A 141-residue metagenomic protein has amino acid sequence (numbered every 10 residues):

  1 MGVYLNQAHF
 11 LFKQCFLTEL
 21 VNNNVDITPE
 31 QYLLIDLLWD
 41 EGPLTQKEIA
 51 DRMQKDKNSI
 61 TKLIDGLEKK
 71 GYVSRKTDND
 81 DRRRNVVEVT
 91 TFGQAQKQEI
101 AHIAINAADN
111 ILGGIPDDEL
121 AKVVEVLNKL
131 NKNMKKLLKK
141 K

Functional and structural regions predicted by a protein language model:
M1-N23: N-terminal leader segment of winged-helix/HTH proteins
G2-V3, D26-D36: Short alpha-helical elements of helix-turn-helix
H9, D36-D40: Short, locally clustered residues in the helix-turn-helix/winged-helix DNA-binding domain
C15, L33-D36, A95, E99: Pre-recognition alpha-helix immediately N-terminal to the DNA-recognition helix within helix-turn-helix or winged-helix
E41-T45: Short capping segments at the starts of secondary-structure elements
Q46-K47, N58, D65, N85: Residues within helix-turn-helix
D65-E125: Charged, amphipathic alpha-helical coiled-coil/dimerization segments
D118-K141: C-terminal regulatory/oligomerization modules of transcriptional regulators
